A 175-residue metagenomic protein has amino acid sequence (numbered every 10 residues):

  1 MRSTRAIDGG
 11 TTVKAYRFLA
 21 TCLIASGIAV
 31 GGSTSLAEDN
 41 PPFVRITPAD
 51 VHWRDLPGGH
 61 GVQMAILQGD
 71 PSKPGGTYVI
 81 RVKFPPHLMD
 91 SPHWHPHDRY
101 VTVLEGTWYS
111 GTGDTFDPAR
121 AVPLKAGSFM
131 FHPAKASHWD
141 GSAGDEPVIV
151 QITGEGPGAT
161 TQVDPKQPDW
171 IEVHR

Functional and structural regions predicted by a protein language model:
M1-T12: Short, Lys/Arg-enriched N-terminal segments with co-localized hydrophobic residues within the first ~10-30 amino acids
A20-A29: Bacterial N-terminal signal peptides
L36-G76, P165-R175: A short, N-terminal "cap"/entry segment at the start of jelly-roll beta-barrel domains of the cupin/DSBH fold
P42-V44, A119, W139-R175: Double-stranded beta-helix
P85-L88, H95-T115: Glycine- and acidic-residue-biased ligand/ion/polar-headgroup-sensing regions
D90-P92, S110-G111, H132, S137-A143: Short beta-strand His + acidic residue motifs that chelate non-heme Fe in jelly-roll/DSBH and cupin folds
F116-A134: Short acidic-glycine-tyrosine-enriched beta hairpin
